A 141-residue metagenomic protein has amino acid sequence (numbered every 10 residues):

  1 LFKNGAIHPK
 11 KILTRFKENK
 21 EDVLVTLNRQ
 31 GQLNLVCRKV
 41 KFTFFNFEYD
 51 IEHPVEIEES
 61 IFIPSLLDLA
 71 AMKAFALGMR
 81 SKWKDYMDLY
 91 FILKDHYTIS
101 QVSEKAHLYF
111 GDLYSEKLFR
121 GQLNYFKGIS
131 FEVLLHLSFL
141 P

Functional and structural regions predicted by a protein language model:
L1-P141: Compositionally biased terminal segments of proteins
